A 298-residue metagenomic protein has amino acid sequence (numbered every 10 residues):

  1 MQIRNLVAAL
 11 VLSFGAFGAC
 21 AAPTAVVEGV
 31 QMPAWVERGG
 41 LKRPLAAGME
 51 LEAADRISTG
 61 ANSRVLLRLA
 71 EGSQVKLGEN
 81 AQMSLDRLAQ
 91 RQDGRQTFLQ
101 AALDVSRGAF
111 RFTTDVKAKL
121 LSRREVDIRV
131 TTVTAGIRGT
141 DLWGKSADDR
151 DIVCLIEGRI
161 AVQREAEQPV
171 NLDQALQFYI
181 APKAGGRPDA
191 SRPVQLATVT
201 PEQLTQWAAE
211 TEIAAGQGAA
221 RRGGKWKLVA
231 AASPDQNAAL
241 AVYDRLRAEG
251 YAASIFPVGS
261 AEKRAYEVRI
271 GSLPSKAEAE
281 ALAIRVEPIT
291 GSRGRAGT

Functional and structural regions predicted by a protein language model:
M1-V7: Bacterial N-terminal signal peptides that target proteins for export
A9, A19-C20: Cleavable N-terminal signal peptides
A22-R159, Q163-Q177, P182-R221: Flexible, surface-exposed loop/linker segments and immediately adjacent secondary-structure boundaries
L66, W143, K227-V229, E267-R269: Short aromatic/hydrophobic contact patches that present stacked aromatics for nucleic-acid/ligand binding
L99, D151, W226, R264-V268: Short beta-strand micro-motifs in enzyme catalytic cores
A220-A230: Short glycine-/aliphatic-rich beta-strand segments at the starts of folded cytosolic domains
G223, P234-T298: Extracytoplasmic
